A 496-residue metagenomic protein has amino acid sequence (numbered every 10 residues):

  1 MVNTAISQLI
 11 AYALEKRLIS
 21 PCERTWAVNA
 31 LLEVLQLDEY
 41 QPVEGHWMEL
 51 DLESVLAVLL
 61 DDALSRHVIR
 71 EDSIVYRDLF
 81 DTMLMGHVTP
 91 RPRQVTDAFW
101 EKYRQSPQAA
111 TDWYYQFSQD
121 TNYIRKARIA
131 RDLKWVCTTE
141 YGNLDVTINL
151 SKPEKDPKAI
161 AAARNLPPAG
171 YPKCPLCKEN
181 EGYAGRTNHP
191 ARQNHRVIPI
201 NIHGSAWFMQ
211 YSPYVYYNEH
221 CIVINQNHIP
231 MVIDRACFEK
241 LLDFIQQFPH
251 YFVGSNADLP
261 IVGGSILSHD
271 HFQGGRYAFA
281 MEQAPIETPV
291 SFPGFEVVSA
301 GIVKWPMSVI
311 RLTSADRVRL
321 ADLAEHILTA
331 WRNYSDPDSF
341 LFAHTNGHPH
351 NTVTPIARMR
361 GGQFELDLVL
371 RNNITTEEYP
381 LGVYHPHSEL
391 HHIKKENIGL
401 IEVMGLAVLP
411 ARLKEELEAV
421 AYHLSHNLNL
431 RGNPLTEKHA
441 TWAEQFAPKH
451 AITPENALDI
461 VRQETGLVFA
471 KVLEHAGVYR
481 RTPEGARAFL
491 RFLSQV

Functional and structural regions predicted by a protein language model:
M1-V223, N227-P230, K304-P306, L320-A324 (+2 more regions): Active-site microenvironments that recognize anionic phosphate/pyrophosphate groups
N194-I200, Q226-V253: Helical scaffold of the NTase/Pol beta-like nucleotidyltransferase catalytic core
N218, H250-F252, S265-L267, A280 (+2 more regions): Coil-to-beta-strand transition motifs
A236, I245-S265, G274-L328, R332-S335: Catalytic or ion-translocation cores adjacent to nucleophile or general acid/base/metal-coordination motifs in diverse
P260-S268, T345-T352: Beta-rich nucleic-acid/ligand-interaction surfaces
